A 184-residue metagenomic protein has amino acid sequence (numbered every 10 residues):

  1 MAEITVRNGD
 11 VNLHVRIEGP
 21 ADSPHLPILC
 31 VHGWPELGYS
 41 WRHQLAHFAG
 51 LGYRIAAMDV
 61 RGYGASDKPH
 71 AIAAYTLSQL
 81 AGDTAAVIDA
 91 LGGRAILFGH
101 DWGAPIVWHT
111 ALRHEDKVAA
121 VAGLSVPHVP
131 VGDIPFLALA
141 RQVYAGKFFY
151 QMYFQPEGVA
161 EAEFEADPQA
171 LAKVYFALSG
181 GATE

Functional and structural regions predicted by a protein language model:
M1-N12: N-terminal cap/lid segment of alpha/beta-hydrolase-fold proteins
E3-I4, A46, A85, D89: Solvent-exposed, non-membrane alpha-helical residues enriched in polar/charged side chains
N12-L13, G19-A21, P27, Y63-F98 (+1 more regions): Flexible "cap/lid" subdomain of the alpha/beta-hydrolase fold that forms the substrate-access gate
R16-K68, H100: Conserved HGGG/HGGXW glycine-rich cap/lid loop of the alpha/beta-hydrolase fold
